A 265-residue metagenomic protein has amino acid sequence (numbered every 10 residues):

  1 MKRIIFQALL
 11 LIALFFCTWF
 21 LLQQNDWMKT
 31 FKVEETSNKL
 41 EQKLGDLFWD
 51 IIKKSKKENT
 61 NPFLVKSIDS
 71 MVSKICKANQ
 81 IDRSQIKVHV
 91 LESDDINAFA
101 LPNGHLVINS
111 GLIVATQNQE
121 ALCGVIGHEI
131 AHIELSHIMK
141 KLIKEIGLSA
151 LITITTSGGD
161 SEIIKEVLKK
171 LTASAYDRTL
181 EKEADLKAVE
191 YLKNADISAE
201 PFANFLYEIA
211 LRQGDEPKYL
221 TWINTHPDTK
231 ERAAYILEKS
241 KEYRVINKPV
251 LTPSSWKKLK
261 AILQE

Functional and structural regions predicted by a protein language model:
M1-E265: A Zn2+-metalloprotease active-site environment signal
